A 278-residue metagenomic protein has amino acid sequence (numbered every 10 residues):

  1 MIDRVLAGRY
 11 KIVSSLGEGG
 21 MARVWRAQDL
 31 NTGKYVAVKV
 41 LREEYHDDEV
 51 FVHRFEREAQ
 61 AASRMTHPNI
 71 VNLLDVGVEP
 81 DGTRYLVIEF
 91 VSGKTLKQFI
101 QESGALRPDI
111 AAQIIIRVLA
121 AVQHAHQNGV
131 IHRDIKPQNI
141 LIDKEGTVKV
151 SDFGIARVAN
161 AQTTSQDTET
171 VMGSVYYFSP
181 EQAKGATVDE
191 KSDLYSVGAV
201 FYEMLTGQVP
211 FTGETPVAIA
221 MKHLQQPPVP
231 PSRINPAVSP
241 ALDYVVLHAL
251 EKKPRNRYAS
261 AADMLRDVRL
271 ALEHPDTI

Functional and structural regions predicted by a protein language model:
V13-G19, V24: Protein kinase glycine-rich loop
R42-R64: AlphaC helix of the eukaryotic protein kinase fold
E49, K144-T187, E214: Activation segment of protein kinases
V76-G77: Activation-segment/catalytic-loop signature of the eukaryotic protein kinase fold
D81-T95, F99, S103: Conserved short submotifs of the Hanks-type protein kinase catalytic core that shape the nucleotide-binding pocket
I114-I115: Activation segment signature within eukaryotic-like protein kinase domains
V118-V130: Protein kinase catalytic-loop region centered on the HRD/HxD motif
S174-T277: C-terminal lobe helix-coil module of Hanks-type protein kinase domains
